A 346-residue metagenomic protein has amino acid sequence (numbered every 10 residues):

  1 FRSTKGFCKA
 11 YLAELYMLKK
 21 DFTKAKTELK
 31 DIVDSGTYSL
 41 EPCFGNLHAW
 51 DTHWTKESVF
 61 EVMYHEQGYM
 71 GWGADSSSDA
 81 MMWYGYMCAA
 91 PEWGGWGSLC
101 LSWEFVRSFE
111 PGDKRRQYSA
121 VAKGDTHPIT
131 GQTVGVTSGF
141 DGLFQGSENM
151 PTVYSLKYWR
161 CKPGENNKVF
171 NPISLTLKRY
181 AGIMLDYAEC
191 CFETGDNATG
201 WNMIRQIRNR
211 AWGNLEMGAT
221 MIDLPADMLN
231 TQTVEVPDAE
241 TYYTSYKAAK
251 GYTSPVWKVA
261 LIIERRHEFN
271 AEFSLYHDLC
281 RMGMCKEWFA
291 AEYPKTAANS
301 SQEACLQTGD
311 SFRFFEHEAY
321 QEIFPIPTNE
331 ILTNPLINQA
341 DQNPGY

Functional and structural regions predicted by a protein language model:
F1-A74, P111-Y346: Acidic/polar-rich alpha-helix caps and helix-coil junctions
S78-G97: Short, cationic low-complexity segments
D79-W83, E104-S108, Q117: Extended polysaccharide-engagement surfaces of secreted carbohydrate-active enzymes
P91-W96, W103-R107, S174, S245-A249: Active-site rim elements
